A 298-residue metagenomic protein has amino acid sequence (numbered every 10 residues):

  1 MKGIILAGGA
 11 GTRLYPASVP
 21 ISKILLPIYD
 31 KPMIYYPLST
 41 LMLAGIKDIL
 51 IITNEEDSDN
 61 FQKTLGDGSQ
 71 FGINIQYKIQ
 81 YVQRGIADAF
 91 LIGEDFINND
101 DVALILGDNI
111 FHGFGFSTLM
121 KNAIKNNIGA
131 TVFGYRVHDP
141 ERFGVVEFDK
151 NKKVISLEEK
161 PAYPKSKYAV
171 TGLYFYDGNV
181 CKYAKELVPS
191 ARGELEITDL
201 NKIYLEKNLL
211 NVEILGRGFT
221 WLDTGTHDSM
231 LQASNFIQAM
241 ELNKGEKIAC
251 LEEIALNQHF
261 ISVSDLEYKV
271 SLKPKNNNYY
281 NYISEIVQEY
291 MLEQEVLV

Functional and structural regions predicted by a protein language model:
K2-I5, R13-P16, L26-P27, K31-L106 (+5 more regions): Conserved N-terminal catalytic core of the sugar/cofactor nucleotidyltransferase
G9, D108, R136: Active-site glycine-centered loops adjacent to acidic/histidine catalytic or metal-binding residues that shape
L25, V146-F148: A structural signal for short hydrophobic beta-strand segments in well-ordered beta-sheet cores
Q83-I86, D139-P140, Y163, T220-W221: A short acidic, often aromatic-flanked loop/helix-cap motif at beta-alpha or helix-coil junctions that lines enzyme
A103, S117, K121-I124, K153-E253 (+2 more regions): Catalytic-core segments of class I nucleotidyltransferases/pyrophosphorylases that form NMP-activated intermediates
G113-E141: Conserved donor-nucleotide/metal-binding helix-loop-beta segment in metal-dependent transferases, i.e., the alpha-helix
L251-E293: Long, low-complexity C-terminal extensions of enzymes
